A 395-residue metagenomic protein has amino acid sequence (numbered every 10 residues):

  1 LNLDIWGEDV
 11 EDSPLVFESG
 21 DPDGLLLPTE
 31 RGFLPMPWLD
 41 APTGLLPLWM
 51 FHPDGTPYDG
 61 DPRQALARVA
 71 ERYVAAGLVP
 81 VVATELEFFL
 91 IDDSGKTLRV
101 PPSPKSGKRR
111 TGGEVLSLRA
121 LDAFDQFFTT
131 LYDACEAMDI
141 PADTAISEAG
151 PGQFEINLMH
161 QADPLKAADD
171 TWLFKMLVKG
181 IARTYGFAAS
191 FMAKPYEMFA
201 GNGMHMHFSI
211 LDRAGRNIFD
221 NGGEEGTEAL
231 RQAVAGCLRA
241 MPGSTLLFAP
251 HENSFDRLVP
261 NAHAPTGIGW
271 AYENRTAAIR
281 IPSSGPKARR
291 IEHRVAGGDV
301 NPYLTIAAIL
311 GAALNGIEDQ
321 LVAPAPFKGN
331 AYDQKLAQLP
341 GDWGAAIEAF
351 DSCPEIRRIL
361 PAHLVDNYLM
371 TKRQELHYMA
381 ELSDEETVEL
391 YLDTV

Functional and structural regions predicted by a protein language model:
L1-T144, K166, K335-V395: ATP/Mg2+-dependent ligation/transfer catalytic cores
L1-V74, P164-F327, A331-L336: Active-site capping/gating regions of soluble enzymes
V81-F89, P101-L118, M138-L158, A189-M206 (+1 more regions): Core alpha/beta catalytic barrel or barrel-like domain that forms the active/cofactor pocket in diverse metabolic
S94, E155-N157, N202-M204, G329-N330 (+1 more regions): Short secondary-structure transition/capping segments
R119-F124, F128-T144, I156-D163, K175-F191 (+1 more regions): Accessory "access/gating" subregions that flank catalytic or transport cores
N157, Q161, H207, H263-A264 (+3 more regions): Alpha-helix boundary/capping detector
